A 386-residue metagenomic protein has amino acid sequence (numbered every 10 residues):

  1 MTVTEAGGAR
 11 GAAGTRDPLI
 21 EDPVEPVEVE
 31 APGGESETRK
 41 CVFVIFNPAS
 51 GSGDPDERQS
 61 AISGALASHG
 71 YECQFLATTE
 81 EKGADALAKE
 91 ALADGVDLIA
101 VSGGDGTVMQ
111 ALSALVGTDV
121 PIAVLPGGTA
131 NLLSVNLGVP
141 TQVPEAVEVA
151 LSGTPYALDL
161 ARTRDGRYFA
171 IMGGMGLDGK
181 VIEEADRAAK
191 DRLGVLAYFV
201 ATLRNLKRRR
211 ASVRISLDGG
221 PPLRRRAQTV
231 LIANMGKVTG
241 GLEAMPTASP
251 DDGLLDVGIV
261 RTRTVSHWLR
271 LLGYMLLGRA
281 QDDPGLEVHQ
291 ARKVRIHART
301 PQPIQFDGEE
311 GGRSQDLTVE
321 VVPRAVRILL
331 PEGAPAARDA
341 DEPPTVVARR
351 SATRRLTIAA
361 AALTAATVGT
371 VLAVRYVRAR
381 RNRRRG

Functional and structural regions predicted by a protein language model:
M1-I99, P335, P343, R350-T353 (+1 more regions): ATP/NTP phosphate-donor binding region
V3-E5, E28-V29, L217-G219, S249 (+1 more regions): ATP/nucleoside-binding phosphotransfer catalytic cores, i.e., glycine-rich phosphate-binding loops
F43, A67-H69, T78, V116-P121 (+1 more regions): Catalytic core of DAGKc-family lipid kinases
P48, S102-G104, L125-G127: Glycine-rich beta-strand-to-loop/alpha-helix junction loops that act as flexible
A84, G106-A111, A130-L133, L158: Short glycine/serine/threonine-rich phosphate/pyrophosphate-binding segments that cradle anionic phosphate groups
G174, L231-P246, E310: Glycine-rich phosphate/pyrophosphate-binding beta-alpha loops
